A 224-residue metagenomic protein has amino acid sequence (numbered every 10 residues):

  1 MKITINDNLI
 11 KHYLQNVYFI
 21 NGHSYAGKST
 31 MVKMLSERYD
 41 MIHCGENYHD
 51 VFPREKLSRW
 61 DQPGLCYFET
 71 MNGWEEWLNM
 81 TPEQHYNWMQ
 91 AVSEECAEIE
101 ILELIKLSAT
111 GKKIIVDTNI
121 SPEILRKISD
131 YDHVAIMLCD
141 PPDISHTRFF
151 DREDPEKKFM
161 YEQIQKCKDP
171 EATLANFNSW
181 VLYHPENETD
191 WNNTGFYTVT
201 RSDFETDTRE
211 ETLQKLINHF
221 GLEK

Functional and structural regions predicted by a protein language model:
M1-V17: Extreme N-terminal, non-catalytic leader segments that precede Walker-type/kinase nucleotide-binding cores
I20: Hydrophobic anchor at the beta1->P-loop junction of P-loop NTPases
Y25-A26: ATP-binding Walker
S29: Walker A/P-loop
Y39-S58: Short beta-strand-centered segment that lines the nucleotide-binding/catalytic pocket of NTP-utilizing
F52-K113, I120: ATP-dependent small-molecule kinase phosphotransfer cores that center on conserved nucleotide phosphate-binding segments
D130-C167: Conserved phosphate-donor/acceptor-positioning beta-strand/loop module used by diverse small-molecule
V181-K224: NTP-dependent small-molecule kinase module
